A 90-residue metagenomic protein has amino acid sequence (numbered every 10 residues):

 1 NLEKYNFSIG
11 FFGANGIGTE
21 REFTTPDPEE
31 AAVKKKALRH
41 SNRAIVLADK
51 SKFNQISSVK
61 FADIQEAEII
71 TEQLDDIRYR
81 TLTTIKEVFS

Functional and structural regions predicted by a protein language model:
N1-S90: Conserved phosphate- and dinucleotide-binding cores of soluble alpha/beta proteins, encompassing both enzyme active
